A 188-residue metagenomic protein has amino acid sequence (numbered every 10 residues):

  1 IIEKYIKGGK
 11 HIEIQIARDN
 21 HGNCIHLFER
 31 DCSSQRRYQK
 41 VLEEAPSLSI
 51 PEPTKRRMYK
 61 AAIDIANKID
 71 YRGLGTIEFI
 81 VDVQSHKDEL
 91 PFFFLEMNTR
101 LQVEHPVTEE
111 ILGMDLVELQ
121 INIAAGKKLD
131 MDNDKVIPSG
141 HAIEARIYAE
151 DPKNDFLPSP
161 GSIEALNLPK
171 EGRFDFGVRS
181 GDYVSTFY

Functional and structural regions predicted by a protein language model:
I1-Y188: ATP-dependent carboxylate activation and anion-phosphoryl transfer catalytic cores that bind Mg-ATP to form
